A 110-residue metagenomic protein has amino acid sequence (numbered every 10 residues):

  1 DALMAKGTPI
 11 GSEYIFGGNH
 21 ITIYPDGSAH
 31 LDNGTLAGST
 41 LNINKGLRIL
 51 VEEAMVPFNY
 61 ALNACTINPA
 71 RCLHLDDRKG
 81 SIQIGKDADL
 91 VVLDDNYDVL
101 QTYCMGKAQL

Functional and structural regions predicted by a protein language model:
A2-I84, L90-L93: His/Asp/Glu-enriched, well-ordered alpha-helical/loop segment that forms or immediately abuts the divalent-metal
A88-D89, L100: Structural beta-strand/beta-sheet cores of well-ordered domains, especially the beta-sheet scaffolds that support
N96-Y103: Short, Lys/Arg- and Gly-enriched loop/turn segments at beta-strand edges
